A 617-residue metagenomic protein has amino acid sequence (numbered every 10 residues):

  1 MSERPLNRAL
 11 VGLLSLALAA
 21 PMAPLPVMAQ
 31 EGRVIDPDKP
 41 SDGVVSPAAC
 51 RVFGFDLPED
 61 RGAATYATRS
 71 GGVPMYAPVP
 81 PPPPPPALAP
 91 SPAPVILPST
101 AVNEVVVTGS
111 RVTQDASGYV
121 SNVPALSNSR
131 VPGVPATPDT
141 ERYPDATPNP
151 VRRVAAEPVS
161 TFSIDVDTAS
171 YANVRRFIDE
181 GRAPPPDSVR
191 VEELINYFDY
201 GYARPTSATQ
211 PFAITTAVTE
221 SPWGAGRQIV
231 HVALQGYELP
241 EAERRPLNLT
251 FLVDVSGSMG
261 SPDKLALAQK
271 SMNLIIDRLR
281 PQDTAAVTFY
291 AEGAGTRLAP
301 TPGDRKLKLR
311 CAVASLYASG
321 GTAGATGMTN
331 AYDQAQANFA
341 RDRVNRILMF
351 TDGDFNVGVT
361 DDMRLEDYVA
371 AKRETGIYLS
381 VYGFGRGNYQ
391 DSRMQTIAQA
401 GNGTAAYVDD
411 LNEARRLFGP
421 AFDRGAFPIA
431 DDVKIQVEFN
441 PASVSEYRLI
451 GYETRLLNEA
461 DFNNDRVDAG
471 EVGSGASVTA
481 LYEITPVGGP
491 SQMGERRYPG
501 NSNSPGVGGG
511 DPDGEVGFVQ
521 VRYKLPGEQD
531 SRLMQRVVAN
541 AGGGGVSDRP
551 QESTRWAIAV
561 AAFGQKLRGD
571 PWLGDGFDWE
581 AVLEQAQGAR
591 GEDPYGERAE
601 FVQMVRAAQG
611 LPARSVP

Functional and structural regions predicted by a protein language model:
S2-L6, V11, L25, Q30-T65 (+4 more regions): Subset of Sec-pathway N-terminal targeting signals
L14-M22, P26: Hydrophobic core
Q30-V45, A49, F53, P90 (+5 more regions): Exposed acidic/Ser/Thr-rich ligand/metal-binding surfaces
M75-L97: Intrinsically disordered, low-complexity proline-rich regions
P98-S117, M604: Short acidic, low-complexity intrinsically disordered linear motifs used for protein-protein interactions
V102-R111, V123, V131, A398: N-terminal secretion/transport leader regions
R153-A156, A169-R175, F427, P441-V444 (+2 more regions): Long, acidic serine/threonine- and proline-rich intrinsically disordered regions
G425, I429-D432, V437-Y447: Extracytoplasmic assembly/pore-lining segments of large envelope/extracellular complexes
